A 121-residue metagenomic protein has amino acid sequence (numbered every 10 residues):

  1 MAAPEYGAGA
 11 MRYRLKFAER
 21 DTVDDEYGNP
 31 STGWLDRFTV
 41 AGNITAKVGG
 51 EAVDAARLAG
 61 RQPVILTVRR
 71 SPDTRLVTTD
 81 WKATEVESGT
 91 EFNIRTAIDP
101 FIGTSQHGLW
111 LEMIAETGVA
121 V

Functional and structural regions predicted by a protein language model:
M1-P30: Active-site-proximal polar cores
N29-V121: Short, conserved turn/kink motifs that form compact alpha/beta structural patches or helix kinks used as
